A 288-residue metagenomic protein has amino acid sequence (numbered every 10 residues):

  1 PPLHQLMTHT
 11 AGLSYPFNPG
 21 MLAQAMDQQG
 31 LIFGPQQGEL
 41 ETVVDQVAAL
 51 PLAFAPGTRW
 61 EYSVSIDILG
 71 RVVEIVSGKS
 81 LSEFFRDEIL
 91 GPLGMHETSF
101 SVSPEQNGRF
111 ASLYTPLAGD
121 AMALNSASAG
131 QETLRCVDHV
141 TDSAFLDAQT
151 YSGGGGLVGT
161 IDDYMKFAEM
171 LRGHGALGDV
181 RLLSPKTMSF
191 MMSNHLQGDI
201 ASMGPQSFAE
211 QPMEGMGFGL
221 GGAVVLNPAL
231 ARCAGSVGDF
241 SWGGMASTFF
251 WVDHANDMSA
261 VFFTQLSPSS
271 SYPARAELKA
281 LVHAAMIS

Functional and structural regions predicted by a protein language model:
P1-C233: Short, surface-exposed loop or secondary-structure junction motifs that flank catalytic or metal-binding residues
D87, L183, F262-T264, P273-L278: Composition- and surface-driven signal marking solvent-exposed, interaction-prone regions in large proteins
G222, F240, A260-F262: Well-ordered beta-strand positions enriched in small/hydrophobic/aromatic, beta-favoring residues
C233-F240: Short, hydrophobic/aromatic-rich segments at coil-to-beta transitions
D239, A246-A255: Short, surface-exposed beta-strand/loop micro-motifs that present aromatic residues
F250-W251, D257-L266: Short, well-ordered beta-strand elements
L266-S288: Generic C-terminus detector
